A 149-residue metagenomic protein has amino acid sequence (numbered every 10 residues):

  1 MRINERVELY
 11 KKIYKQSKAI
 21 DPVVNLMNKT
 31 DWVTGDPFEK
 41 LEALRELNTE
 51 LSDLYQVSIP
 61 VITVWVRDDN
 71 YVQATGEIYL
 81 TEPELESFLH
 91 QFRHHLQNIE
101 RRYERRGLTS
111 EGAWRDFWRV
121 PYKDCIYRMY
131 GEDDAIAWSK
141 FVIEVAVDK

Functional and structural regions predicted by a protein language model:
M1-A74: A metal-dependent hydrolase signature that marks the N-terminal structural subdomain at the beginning of catalytic folds
R2-E5, Y79, M129: Exposed, low-complexity/repetitive linear segments and helix-based recognition motifs, biased toward charged/polar
R6-K12, A74, N98-R101, D133 (+1 more regions): Intrinsic disorder/low-complexity segments enriched in polar/small residues
W32, E39-E46, L51, V57-I59 (+2 more regions): Metalloprotease/metallohydrolase-associated module, dominated by Zn2+-dependent proteases
R67, V72-Q73, L80, H95 (+3 more regions): Membrane-embedded and juxtamembrane structural elements of multi-pass membrane proteins
A74-F88: Short pre-active-site segment immediately N-terminal to the catalytic Zn-binding motif
E86-I99: Active-site recognition of the HExxH zinc-binding catalytic motif
